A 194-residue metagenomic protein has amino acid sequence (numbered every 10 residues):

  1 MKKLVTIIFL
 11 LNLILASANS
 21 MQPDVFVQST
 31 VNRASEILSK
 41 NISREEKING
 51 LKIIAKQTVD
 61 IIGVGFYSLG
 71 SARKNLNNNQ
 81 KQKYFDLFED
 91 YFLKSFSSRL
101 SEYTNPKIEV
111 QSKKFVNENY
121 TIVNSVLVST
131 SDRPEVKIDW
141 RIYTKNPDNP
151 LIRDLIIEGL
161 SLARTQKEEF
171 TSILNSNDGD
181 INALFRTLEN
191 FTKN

Functional and structural regions predicted by a protein language model:
L4-I14: Sec-dependent N-terminal signal peptides
A16-A18: Hydrophobic membrane-targeting and insertion signals
S20-L100: Early exported N-terminus immediately downstream of N-terminal targeting peptides
R73, D90-Y91, S129-T130, E158-L162: Solvent-exposed loop/turn segments at secondary-structure junctions within structured extracellular/periplasmic domains
K94-V136, T187, F191-N194: Surface-exposed, charged secondary-structure patches
E135-K137, R141-R164: Short beta-strand edge/turn micro-motifs at domain boundaries
D154-N194: Low-complexity, intrinsically disordered terminal/linker segments enriched in charged and Gly/Pro repeats
